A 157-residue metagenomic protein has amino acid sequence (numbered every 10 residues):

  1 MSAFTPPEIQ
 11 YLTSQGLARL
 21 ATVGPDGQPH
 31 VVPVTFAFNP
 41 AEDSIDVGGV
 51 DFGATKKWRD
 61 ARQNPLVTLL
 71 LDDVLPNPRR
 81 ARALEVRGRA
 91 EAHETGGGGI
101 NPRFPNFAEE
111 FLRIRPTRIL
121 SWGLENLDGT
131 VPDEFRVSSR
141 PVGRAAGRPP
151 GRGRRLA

Functional and structural regions predicted by a protein language model:
M1-R19: Short, basic/aromatic recognition patches
G16-D51: Short beta-strand segments
R19, S44-D46, T68, R113 (+1 more regions): General beta-strand recognition
F36, G88-A90, I114-P116: A structural signal for short, well-ordered beta-strand segments
V50-G53, P116-R118: Secondary-structure transition/turn motif
D51-N106, E110: Short, structured beta-strand-loop surface elements
T95-A157: C-terminal edge-of-domain segments
